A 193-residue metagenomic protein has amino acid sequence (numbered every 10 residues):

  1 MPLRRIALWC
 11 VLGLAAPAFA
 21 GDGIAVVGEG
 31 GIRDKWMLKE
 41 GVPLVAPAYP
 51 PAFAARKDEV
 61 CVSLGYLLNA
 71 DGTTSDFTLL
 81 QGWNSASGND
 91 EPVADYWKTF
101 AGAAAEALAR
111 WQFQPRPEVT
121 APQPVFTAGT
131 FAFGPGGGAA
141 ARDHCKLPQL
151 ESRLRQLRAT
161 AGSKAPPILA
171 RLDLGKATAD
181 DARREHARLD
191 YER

Functional and structural regions predicted by a protein language model:
M1-C10: Bacterial N-terminal signal peptides that target proteins for export
V11-A20: Hydrophobic h-region of N-terminal signal peptides that target proteins for export in Gram-negative bacteria
A20-R193: Charge-biased low-complexity segments
